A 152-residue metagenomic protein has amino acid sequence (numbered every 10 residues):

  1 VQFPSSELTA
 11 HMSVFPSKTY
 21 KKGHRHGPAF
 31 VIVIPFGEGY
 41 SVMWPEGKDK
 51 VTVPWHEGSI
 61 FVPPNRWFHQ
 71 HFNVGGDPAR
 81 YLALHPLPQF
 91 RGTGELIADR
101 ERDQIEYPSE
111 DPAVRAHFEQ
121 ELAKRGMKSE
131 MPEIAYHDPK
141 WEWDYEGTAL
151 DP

Functional and structural regions predicted by a protein language model:
V1-G23, A29: A short glycine-rich, His/Asp/Glu-containing loop-to-beta-strand
P16-S17, R25-E46: Glycine- and acidic-residue-biased ligand/ion/polar-headgroup-sensing regions
Y20-K22, I60-F61, R66-H71: Histidine-centered metal-chelating micro-motifs
K22-H24, A29-I34, T52-V53, I60-F61: His/acidic/aromatic-lined binding-pocket segments of jelly-roll/cupin-type domains and related regulatory beta-sandwich
G27, W67-F68, D77: A generic "binding-loop/recognition-motif" signal
P45-N65: Short acidic-glycine-tyrosine-enriched beta hairpin
F72-D151: Double-stranded beta-helix
